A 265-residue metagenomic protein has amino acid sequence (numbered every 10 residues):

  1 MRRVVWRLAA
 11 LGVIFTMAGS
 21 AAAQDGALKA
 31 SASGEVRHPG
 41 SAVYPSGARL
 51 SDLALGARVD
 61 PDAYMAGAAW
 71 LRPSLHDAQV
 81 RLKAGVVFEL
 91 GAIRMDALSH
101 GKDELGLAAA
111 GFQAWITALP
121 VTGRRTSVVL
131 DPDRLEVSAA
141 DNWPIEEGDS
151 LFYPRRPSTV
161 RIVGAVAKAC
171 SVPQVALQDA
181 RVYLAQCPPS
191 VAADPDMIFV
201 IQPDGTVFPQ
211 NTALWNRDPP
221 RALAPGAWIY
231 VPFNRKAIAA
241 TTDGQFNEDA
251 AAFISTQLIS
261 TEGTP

Functional and structural regions predicted by a protein language model:
M1-A9: Bacterial N-terminal signal peptides that target proteins for export
R2, A23-P265: Ser/Thr/Pro/Gly-biased, low-complexity, turn-/loop-rich segments that often occur immediately after N-terminal
A9-A18: Bacterial N-terminal signal peptides
